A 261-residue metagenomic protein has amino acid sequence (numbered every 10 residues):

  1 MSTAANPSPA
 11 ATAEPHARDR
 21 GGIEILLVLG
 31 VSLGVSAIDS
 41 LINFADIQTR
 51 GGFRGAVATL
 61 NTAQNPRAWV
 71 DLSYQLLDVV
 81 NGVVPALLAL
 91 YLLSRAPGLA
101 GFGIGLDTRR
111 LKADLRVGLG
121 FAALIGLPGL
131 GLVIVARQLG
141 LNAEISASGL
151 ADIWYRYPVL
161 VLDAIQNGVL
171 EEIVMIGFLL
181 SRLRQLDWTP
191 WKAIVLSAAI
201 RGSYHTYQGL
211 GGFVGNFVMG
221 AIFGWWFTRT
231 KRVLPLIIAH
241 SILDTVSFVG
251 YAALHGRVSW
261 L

Functional and structural regions predicted by a protein language model:
M1-G103, V249-L261: N-terminal, membrane-interfacial amphipathic/helix-forming hydrophobic leader that caps and precedes the first
T3, T12, T49, T59-T62 (+5 more regions): Residue-identity detector for threonine
T12, V70, L87, V117 (+3 more regions): A general marker of short, structured functional hotspots
T12-P15, A58-T62, Q75-D78, P85-A89 (+8 more regions): Membrane-targeting and insertion segments and their boundary/processing signals
D19-L27, V31, S73, L77 (+7 more regions): Alpha-helical transmembrane segments of integral membrane proteins
L27, I42, D46, D78-V84 (+6 more regions): Hydrophobic side chains within alpha-helical segments
L33-A37, G126-L130, I134-L261: Transmembrane helix-loop-helix hairpins at the membrane interface of multi-pass integral membrane proteins
I47-V79, A96-N167, Q185, H255-L261: Juxtamembrane helix-loop-helix connectors linking adjacent transmembrane helices in multi-pass membrane enzymes
